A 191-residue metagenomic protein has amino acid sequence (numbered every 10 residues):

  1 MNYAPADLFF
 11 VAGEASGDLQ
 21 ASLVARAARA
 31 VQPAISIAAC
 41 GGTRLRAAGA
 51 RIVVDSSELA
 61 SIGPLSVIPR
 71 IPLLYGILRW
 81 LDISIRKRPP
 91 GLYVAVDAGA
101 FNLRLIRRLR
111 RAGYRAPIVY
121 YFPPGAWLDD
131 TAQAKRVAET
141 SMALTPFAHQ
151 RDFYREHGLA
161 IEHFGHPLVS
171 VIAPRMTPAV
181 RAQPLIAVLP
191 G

Functional and structural regions predicted by a protein language model:
L8-G191: Active-site and donor-binding regions of nucleotide-sugar-utilizing enzymes
